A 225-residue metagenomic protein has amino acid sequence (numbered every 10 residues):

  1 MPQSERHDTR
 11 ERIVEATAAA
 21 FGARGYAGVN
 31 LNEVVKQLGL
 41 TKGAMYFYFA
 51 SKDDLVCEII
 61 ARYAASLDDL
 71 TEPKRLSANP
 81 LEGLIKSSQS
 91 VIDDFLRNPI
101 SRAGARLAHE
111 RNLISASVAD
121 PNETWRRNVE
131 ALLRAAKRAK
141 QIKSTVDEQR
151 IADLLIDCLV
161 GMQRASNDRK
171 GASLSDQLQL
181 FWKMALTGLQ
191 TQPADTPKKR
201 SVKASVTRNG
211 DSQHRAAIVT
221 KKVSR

Functional and structural regions predicted by a protein language model:
M1-R24, G28-L40, D53-C57: Basic, helix-initiating cap at the start of DNA-binding domains
A27-G28, I142-V146: Short, charged helix-capping/linker segments at alpha-helix termini
G43: Key DNA-contact positions within bacterial/archaeal DNA-binding proteins
Y46-F49, D53: A short His-aromatic
E58, D69-S101, E148, A152: Hydrophobic alpha-helical connector segments
A61-L67: Short, basic, alpha-helical segments at the C-terminal edge of helix-turn-helix-like DNA-binding modules
E82, D94, E123-R127, A131-R138 (+1 more regions): C-terminal peripheral helix-coil segments that are non-catalytic and often amphipathic
Q89-Q141, R164: Short secondary-structure transition hinges
